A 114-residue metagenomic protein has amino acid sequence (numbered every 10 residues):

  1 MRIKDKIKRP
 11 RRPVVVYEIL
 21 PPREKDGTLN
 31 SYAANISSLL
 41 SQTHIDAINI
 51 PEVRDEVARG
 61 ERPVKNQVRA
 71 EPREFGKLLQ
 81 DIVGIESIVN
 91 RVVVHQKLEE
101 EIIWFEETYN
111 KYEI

Functional and structural regions predicted by a protein language model:
M1-I114: Active-site beta->alpha loop and helix N-cap motifs at the rims of alpha/beta catalytic domains
